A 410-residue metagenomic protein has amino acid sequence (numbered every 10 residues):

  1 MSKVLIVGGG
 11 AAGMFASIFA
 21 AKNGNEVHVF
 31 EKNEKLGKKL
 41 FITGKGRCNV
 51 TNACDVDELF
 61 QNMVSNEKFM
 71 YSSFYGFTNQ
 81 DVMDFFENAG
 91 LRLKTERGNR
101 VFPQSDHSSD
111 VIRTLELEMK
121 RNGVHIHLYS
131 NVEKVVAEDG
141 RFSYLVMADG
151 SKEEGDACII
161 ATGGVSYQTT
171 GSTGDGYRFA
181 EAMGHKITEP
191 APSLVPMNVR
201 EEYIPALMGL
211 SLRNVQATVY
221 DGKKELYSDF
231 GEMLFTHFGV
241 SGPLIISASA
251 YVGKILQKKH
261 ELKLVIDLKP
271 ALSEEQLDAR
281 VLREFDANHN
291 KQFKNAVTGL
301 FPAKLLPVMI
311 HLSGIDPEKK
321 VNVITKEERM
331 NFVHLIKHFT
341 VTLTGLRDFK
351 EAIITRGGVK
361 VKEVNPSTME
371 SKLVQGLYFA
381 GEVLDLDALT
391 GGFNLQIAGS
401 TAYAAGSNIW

Functional and structural regions predicted by a protein language model:
K3-V29, A405-W410: N-terminal Rossmann-like FAD-binding beta1-loop-alpha1 element of flavoenzymes
L5-V7, F30, V132, K152-T169 (+2 more regions): Short hydrophobic core segments
A21-K45: Glycine-rich FAD pyrophosphate-binding loop
E34-L36, F41-I42, V50, V56-D57 (+2 more regions): An anion/pyrophosphate-binding glycine-rich loop and adjacent beta-alpha core in soluble alpha-beta enzymes
R47-T95: Glycine-rich active-site loop/strand segments that organize a redox cofactor
G76-A157: Feature captures the FAD/FMN-dependent oxidoreductase FAD-binding
H127-Y129, K134, P307-D387: A glycine-rich dinucleotide-binding beta-alpha-beta segment and adjacent secondary-structure elements that constitute
A157-Y203: Glycine-rich loop(s) and the adjacent beta-strand/alpha-helix scaffold that form part
